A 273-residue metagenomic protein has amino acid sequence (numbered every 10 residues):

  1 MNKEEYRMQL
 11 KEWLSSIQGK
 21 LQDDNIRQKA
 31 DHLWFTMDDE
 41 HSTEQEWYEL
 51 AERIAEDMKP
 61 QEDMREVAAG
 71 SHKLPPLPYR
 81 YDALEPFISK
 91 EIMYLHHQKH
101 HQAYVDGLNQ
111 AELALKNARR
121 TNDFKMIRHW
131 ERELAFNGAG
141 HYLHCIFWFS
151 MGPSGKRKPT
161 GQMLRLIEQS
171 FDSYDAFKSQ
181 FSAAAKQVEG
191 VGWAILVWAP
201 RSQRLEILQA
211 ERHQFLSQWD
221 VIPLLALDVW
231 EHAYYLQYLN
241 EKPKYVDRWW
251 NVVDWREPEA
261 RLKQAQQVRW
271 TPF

Functional and structural regions predicted by a protein language model:
M1-F273: Feature for soluble, non-membrane regions of globular proteins
